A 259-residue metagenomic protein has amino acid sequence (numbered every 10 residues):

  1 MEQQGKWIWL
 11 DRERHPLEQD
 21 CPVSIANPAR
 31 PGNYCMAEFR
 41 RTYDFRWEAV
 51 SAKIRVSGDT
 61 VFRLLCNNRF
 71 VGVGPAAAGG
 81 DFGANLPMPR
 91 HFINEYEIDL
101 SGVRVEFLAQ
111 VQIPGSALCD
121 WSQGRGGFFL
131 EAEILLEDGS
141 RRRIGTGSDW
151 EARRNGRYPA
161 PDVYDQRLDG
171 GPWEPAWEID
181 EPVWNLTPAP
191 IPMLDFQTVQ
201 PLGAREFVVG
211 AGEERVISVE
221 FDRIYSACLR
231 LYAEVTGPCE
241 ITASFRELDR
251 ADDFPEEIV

Functional and structural regions predicted by a protein language model:
M1-V259: Extracellular/oxidizing-compartment recognition motifs
